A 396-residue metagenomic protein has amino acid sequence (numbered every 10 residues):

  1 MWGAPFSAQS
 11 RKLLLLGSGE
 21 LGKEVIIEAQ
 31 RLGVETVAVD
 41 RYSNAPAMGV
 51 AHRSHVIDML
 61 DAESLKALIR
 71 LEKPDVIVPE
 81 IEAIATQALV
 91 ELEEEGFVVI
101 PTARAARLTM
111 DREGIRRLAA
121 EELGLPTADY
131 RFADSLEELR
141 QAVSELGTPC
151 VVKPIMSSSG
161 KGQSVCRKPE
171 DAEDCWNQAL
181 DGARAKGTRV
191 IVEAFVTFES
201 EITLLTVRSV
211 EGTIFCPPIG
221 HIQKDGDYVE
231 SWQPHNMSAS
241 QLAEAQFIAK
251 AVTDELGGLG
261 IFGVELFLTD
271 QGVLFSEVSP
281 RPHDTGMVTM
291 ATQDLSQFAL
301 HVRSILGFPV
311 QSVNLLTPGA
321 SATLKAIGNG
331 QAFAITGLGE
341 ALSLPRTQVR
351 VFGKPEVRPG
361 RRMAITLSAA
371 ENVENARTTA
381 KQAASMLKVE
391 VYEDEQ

Functional and structural regions predicted by a protein language model:
M1-M110, G114, E137, L387 (+1 more regions): ATP-binding N-terminal substructure of ATP-dependent carboxylate-amine bond-forming enzymes
A4, C216, I222-K224, D270 (+2 more regions): ATP-dependent carboxylate/acyl-activation modules
R11, A128, C150, K161 (+7 more regions): Change "...and in nucleic-acid phosphodiester-cleaving endonucleases..." to "...and in nucleic-acid processing enzymes
L15, L108-T203, V207-V252, A384: Active-site nucleotide/adenylate-binding loops and adjacent lid/helix of ATP-dependent enzymes
R208-G212, K224, L268-Q271, A370-N372: Short acidic-glycine loop/turn motifs at beta-strand connectors
A243-V264, T269-D270, S279-Q331: Active-site "cap" helix and flanking loop/linker of ATP-utilizing ligase/carboxylase catalytic domains
R303-Q396: Peripheral (often C-terminal) accessory segments that flank ATP-dependent C-N-forming ligase machineries
